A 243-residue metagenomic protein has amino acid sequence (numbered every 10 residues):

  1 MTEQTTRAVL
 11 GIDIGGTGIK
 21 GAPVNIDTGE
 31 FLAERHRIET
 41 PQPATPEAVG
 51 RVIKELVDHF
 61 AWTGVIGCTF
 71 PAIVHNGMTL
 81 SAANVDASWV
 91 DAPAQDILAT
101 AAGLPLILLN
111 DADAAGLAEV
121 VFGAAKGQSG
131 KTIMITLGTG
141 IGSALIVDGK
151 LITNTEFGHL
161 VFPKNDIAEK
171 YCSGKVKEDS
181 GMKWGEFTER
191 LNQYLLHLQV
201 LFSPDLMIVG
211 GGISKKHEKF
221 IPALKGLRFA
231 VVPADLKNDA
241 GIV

Functional and structural regions predicted by a protein language model:
M1-I66, V74-M78, D96-L104, A118-I133 (+1 more regions): ATP-binding/phosphotransfer module of carbohydrate and carboxylate kinases, centering on a glycine-rich
F70: Glycine-rich nucleotide/cofactor/substrate-binding loop typically near the N-terminus or early in the first domain
T79-D91: A charged helix-plus-loop insertion that forms the helical arch/lid used to bind and gate nucleic-acid substrates
L106-D111: General beta-strand structural signal in soluble alpha/beta enzymes
G142: Histidine-centered metal-chelating micro-motifs
